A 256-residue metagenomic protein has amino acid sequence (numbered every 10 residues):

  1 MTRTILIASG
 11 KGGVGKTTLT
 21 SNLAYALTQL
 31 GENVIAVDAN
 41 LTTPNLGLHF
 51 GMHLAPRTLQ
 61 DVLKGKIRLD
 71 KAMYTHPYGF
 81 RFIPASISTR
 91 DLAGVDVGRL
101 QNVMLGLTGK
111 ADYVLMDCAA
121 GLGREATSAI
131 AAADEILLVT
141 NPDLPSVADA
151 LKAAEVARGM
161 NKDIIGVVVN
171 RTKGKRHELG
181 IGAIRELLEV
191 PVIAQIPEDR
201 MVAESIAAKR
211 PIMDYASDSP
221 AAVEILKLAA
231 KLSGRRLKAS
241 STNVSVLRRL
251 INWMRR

Functional and structural regions predicted by a protein language model:
R3-A39: Walker A/P-loop phosphate-binding motif and the immediately C-terminal alpha-helix
T4, F82, V192-Q195: Conserved beta-strand scaffold positions in the cores of enzyme catalytic domains, especially in NTP/NDP-utilizing
S9, Q29-E32, A39, A85 (+3 more regions): Short, conserved catalytic or interaction motifs in soluble domains
G12, T17, D38, V62 (+5 more regions): Residue-level signature of catalytic and energy-coupling elements of molecular machines, predominantly ATP/GTP-dependent
Q29-E32, G109, Y113, E189 (+1 more regions): Generic secondary-structure signature for well-ordered alpha-helical cores
A36-G109, I206-A208, D214: P-loop/Walker-type NTP enzyme "switch/lid" segment
N102, G106-G109, Y113-E204, A208: Conserved catalytic-core segment of NTP-binding enzymes
I212-R256: NTP-binding/hydrolysis catalytic cores, primarily Walker-type P-loop NTPases
